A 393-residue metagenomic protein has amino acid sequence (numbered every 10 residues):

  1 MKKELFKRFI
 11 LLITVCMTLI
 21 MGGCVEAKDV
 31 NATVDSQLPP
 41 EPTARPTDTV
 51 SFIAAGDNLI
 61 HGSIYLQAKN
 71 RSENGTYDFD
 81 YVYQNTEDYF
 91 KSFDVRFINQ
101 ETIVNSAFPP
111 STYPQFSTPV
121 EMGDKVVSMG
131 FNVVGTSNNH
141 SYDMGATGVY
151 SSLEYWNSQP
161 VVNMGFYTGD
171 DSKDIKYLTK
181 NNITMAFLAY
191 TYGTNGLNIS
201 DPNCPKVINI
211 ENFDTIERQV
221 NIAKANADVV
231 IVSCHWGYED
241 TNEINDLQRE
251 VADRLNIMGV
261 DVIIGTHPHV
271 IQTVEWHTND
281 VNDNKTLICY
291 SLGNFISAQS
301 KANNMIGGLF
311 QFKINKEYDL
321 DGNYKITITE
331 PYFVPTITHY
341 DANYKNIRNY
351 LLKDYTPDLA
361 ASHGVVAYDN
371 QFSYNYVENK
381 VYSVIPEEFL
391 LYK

Functional and structural regions predicted by a protein language model:
K2-I10: Bacterial N-terminal signal peptides that target proteins for export
L12-V15: Gram-negative bacterial Sec-dependent N-terminal signal peptides
I20-G23: C-terminal motif of bacterial Sec signal peptides marking the signal peptidase cleavage site
V25-K393: Acidic, metal/ion-coordinating pockets
